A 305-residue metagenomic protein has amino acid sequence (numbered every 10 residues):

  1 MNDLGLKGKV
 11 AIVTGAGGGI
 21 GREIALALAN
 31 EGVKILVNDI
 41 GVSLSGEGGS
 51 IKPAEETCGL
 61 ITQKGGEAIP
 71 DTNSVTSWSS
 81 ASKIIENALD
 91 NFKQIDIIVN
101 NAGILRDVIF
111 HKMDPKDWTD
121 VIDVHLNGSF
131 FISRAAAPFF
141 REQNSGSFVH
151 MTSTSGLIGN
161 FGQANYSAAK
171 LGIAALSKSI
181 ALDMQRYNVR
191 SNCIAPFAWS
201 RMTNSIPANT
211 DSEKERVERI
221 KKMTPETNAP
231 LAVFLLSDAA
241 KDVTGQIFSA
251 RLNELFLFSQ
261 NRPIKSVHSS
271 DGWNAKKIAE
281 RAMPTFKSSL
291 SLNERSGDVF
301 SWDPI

Functional and structural regions predicted by a protein language model:
G5-V37: Canonical Rossmann dinucleotide-binding motif of NAD(H)/NADP(H)-dependent dehydrogenases/reductases, specifically
L6, K64-E67, N87-N100, R106 (+3 more regions): A glycine-rich helix->loop->beta "capping" turn within Rossmann-like NAD(P)(H)-dependent oxidoreductase domains
I61, I109-F110, D117-I122: Substrate-binding pocket helix/loop in short-chain dehydrogenase/reductase
T72-K83, P115: The beta1-alpha1 cofactor-binding region of Rossmann-like NAD(H)/NADP(H)-dependent oxidoreductases
S133, A169: Active-site helix of classical SDR
S153: Residue(s) in the substrate-gating loop at a strand-loop-helix junction that position the organic substrate next
K214-I305: C-terminal helical subdomain
